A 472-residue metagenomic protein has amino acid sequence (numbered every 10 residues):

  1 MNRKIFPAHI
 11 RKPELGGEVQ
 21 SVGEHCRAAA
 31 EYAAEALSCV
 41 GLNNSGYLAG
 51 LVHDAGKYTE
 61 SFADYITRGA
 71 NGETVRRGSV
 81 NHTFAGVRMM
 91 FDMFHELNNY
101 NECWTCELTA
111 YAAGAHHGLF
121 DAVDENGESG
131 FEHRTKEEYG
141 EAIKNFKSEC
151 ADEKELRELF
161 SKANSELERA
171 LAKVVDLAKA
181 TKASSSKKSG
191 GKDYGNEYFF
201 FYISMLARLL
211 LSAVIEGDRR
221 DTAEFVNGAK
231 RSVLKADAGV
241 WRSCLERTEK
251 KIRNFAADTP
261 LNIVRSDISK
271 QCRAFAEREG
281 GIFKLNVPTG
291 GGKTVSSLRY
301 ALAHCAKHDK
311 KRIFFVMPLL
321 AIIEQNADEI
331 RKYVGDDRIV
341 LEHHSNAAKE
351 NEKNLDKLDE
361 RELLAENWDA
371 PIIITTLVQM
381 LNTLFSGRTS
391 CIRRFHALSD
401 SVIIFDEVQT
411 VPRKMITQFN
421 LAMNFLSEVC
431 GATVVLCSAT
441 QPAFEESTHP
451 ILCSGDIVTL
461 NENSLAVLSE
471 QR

Functional and structural regions predicted by a protein language model:
N2-E18, V22-R247: Accessory nucleic-acid engagement/destabilization modules that flank
H25, K250-N286: Conserved pre-motif I regulatory segment
F62, N382-I392, V408-N420: Conserved ATPase-coupling elements of RecA-like P-loop NTPase cores
E279-H304: Walker A/P-loop
L285-T294, E407-H449: Conserved helicase ATPase motor motifs in RecA-like P-loop NTPase domains
A301, D309-V334, H344-A347, A443-E445: Conserved Walker A/P-loop ATP-binding site and its immediately adjacent core in helicase/helicase-like ATPase domains
D336-F385: Inter-Walker segment of RecA-like/P-loop motor cores
A439-R472: Interdomain hinge/linker at the junction between the two RecA-like core domains of SF2 helicases
